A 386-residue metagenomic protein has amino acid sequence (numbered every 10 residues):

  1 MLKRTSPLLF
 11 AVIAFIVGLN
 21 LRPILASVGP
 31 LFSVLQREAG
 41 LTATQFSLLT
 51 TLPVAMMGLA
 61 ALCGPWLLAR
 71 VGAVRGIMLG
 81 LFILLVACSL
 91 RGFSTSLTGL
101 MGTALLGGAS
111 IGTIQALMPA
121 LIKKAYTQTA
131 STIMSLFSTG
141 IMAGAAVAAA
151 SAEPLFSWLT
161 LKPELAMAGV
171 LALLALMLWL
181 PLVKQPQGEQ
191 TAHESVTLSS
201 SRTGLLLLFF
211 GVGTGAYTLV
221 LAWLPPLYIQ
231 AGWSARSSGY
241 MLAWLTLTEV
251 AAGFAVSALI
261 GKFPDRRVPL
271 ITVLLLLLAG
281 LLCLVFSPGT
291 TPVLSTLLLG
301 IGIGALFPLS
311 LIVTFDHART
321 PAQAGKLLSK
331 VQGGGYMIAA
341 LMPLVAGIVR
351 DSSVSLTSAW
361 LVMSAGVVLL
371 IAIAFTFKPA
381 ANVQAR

Functional and structural regions predicted by a protein language model:
V28-G29, S201-G253: Extracytoplasmic gate region of multi-pass secondary transporters
G40, G72, F93-T98, T127 (+2 more regions): Helix-breaking motifs and short loop linkers at transmembrane-helix boundaries and internal kinks in secondary membrane
L59-L97: Conserved MFS/SLC helix-loop-helix module at the cytosolic interface between two early adjacent transmembrane helices
A60-G72, F156, A252-D265: Helix-to-loop junctions at the C-terminal end of transmembrane segments in multipass secondary transporters
G99, Q128-V183: Helix-loop-helix hairpin linking two adjacent transmembrane segments in secondary transporters
T103-T139: Cytoplasmic helix-loop-helix junction between adjacent transmembrane helices in 12-TM secondary transporters
T113-Y126, A305-R319: Intracellular juxtamembrane helix-capping segments at the cytosolic ends of symmetry-related transmembrane helices
A318-M363: A late C-terminal transmembrane helix in Major Facilitator Superfamily
